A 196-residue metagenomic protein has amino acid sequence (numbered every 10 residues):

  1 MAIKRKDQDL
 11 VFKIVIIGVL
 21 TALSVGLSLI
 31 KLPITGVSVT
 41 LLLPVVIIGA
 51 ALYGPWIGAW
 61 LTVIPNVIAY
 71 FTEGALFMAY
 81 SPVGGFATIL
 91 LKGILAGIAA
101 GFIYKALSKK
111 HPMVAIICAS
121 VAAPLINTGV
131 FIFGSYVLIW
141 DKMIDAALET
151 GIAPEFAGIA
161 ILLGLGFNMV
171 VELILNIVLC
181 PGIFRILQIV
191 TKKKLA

Functional and structural regions predicted by a protein language model:
M1-I57: Hydrophobic transmembrane alpha-helices
M1-T21, A106-L107, G151-A196: Alpha-helical transmembrane segments and their cytosolic interface
G26-L41, I64-F102: Interfacial aromatic-anchored transmembrane helix boundaries in multi-pass membrane proteins
K31, T35, T72, L76 (+5 more regions): Membrane-interfacial segments
L32, G58-T62, F86, I116 (+1 more regions): Alpha-helical transmembrane segments and their helix-entry boundary regions
L90, I94, I98, F102 (+1 more regions): Mid-bilayer segments of alpha-helical transmembrane spans in multi-pass integral membrane proteins that mediate
A106-G129, K194-A196: Internal alpha-helical transmembrane segments of multi-pass membrane proteins
